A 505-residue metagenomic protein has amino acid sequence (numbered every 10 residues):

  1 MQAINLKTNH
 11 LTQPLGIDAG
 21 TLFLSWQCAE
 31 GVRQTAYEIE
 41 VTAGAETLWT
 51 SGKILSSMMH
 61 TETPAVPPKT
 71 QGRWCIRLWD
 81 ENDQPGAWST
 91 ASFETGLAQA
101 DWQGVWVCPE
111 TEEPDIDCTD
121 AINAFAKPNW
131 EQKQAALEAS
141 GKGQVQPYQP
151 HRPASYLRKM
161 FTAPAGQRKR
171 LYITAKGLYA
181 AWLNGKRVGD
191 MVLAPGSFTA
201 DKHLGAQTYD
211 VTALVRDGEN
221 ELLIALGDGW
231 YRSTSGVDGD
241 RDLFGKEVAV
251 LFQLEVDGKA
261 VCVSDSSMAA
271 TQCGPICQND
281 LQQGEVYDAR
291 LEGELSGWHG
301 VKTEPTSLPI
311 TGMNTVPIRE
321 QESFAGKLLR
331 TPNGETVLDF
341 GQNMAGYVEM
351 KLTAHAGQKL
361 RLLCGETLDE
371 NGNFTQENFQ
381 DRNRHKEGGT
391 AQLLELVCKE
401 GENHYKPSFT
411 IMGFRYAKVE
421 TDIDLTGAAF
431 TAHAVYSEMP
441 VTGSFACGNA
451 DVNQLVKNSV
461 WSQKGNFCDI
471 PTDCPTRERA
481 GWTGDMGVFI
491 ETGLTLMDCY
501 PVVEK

Functional and structural regions predicted by a protein language model:
M1-R477, G484-D485, C499-E504: Extracellular/oxidizing-compartment recognition motifs
V488-C499: Well-ordered alpha-helical scaffold segments within catalytic/enzyme domains
